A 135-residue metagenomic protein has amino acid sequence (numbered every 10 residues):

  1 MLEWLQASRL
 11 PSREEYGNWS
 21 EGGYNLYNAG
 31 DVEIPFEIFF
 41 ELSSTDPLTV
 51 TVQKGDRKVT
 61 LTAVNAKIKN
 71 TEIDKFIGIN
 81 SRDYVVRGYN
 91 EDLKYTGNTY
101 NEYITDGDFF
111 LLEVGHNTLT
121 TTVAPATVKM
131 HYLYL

Functional and structural regions predicted by a protein language model:
L2-L135: Intrinsically disordered, low-complexity segments enriched in serine, threonine, and glycine
